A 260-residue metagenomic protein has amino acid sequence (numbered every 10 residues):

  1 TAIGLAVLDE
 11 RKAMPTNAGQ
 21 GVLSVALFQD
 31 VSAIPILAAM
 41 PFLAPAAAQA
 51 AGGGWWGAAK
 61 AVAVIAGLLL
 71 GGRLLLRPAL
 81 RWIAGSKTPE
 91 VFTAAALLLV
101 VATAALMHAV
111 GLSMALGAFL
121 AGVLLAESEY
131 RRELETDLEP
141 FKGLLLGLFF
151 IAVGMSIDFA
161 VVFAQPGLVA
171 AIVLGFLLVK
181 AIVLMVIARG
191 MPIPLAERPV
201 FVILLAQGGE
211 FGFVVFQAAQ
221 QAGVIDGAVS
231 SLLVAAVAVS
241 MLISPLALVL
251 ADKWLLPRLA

Functional and structural regions predicted by a protein language model:
T1-A260: Transmembrane helical cores of multi-pass secondary ion antiporters/exchangers
